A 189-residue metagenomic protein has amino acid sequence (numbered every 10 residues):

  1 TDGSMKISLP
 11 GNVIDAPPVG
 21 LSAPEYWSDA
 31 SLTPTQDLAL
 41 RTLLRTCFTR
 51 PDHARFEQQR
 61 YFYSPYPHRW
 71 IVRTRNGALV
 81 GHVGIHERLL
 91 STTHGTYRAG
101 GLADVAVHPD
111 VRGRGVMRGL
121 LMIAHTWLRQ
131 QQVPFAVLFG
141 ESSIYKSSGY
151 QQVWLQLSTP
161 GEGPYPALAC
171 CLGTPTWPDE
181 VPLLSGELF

Functional and structural regions predicted by a protein language model:
G3-T35: Conserved N-terminal entry element of GNAT/NAT acetyltransferase domains
D29-A106: A conserved beta-strand-loop-helix scaffold within acyl/acetyltransferase catalytic domains
R69, V137, A167-A169: Conserved hydrophobic/aromatic beta-strand scaffold that supports enzyme active sites
T74-G77, D110-V111, C171-P175: Short loop segments at secondary-structure junctions
R88-L90, D110, S143: Short coil/turn motifs at secondary-structure junctions
V107, G113-T126: Conserved acetyl-CoA-binding loop-helix of GNAT-fold acetyltransferases
R129-A136, G140-G163: Conserved active-site alpha-helix within GNAT-family acetyltransferase domains
T159-F189: C-terminal "cap" of GNAT-fold acetyltransferases
